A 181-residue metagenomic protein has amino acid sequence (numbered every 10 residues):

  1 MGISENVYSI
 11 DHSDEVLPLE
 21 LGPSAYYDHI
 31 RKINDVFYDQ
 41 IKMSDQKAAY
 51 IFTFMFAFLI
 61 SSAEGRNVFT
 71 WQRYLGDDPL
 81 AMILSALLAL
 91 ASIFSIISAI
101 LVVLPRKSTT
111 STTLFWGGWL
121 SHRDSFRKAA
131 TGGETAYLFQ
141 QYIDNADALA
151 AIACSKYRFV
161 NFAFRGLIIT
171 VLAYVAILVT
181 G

Functional and structural regions predicted by a protein language model:
M1-H29, A176, T180: N-terminal soluble segments of membrane proteins
S4, G22-P23, Q46, L138 (+2 more regions): A general marker of short, structured functional hotspots
D14-A25, T109-A151: Solvent-exposed, non-transmembrane helices and loops of integral membrane proteins
G22-A25, H29, V36, Q141 (+1 more regions): Short, contiguous, pocket-lining structural segments that sit at or immediately flank catalytic/ligand-binding sites
D28-Q46, L114-G118, D144-R158: Short amphipathic alpha-helical coupling elements at transmembrane boundaries
K32-D35, D39-T109, V160-G181: Alpha-helical transmembrane segments and their immediate juxtamembrane boundary regions in integral membrane proteins
A136, R158-F159: Short, amphipathic, aromatic/basic-enriched membrane-interface segments that mark the entry/exit of transmembrane
